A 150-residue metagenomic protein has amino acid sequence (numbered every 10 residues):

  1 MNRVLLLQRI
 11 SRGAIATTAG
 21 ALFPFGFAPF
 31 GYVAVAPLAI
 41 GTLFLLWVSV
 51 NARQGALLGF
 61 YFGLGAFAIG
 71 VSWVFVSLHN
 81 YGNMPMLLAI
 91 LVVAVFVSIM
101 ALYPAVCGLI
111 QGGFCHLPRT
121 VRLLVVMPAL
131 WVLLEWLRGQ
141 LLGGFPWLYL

Functional and structural regions predicted by a protein language model:
N2-L150: Membrane-embedded alpha-helical bundles of multi-pass enzymes that act on lipidic or dolichyl-linked glycan substrates
